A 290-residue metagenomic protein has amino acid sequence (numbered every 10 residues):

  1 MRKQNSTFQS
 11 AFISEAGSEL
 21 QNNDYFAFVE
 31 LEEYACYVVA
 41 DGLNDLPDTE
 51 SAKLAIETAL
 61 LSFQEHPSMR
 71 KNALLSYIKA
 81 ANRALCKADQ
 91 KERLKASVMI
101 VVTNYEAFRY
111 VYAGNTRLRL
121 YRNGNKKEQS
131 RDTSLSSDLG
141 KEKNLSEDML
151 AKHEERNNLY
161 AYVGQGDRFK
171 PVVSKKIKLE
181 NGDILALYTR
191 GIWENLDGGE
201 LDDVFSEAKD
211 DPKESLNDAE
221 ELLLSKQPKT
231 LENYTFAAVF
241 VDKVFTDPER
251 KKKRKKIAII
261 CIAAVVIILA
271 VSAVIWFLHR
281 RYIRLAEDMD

Functional and structural regions predicted by a protein language model:
M1-D290: PP2C/PPM-type serine/threonine phosphatase catalytic domain
